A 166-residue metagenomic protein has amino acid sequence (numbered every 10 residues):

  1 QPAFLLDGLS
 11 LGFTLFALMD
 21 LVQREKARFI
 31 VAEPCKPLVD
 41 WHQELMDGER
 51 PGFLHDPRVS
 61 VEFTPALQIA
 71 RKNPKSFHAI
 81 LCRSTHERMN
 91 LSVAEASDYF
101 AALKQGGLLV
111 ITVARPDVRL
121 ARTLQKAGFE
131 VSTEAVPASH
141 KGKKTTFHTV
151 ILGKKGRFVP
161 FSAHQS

Functional and structural regions predicted by a protein language model:
Q1-A101, T112-A114, A121-R122, A127 (+3 more regions): The AdoMet/dcAdoMet-binding core of the Class I SAM-like
L67, D117, R157-V159: Residues that cap or initiate secondary-structure elements
L103-L109: Short glycine-dipeptide loop
A127-S166: Core SAM-dependent methyltransferase catalytic element
